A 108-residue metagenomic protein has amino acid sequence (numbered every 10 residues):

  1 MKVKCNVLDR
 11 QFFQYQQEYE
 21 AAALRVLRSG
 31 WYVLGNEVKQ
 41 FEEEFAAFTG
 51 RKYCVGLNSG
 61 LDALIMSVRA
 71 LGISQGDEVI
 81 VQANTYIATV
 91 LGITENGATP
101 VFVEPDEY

Functional and structural regions predicted by a protein language model:
M1-A70, S74, E95-N96: Conserved PLP-binding active-site segment in aminotransferase class I/II-type PLP enzymes
R69-Y108: PLP-dependent aminotransferase-like
